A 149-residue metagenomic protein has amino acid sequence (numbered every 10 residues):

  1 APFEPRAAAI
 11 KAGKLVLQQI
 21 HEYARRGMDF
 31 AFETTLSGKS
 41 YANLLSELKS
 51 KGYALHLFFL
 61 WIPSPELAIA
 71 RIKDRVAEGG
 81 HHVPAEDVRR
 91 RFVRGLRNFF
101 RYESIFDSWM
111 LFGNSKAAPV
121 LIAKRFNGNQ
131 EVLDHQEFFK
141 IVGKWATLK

Functional and structural regions predicted by a protein language model:
A1-M28: Conserved substrate/cofactor phosphate-moiety recognition/catalytic segment in nucleotide-dependent phosphotransferases
A8, A12-V16, S37-S40, A68 (+4 more regions): Helical mechanochemical/support elements of P-loop NTPase systems and associated helical scaffolds
Y23, L48, Y102-E103: A generic structural signal for well-ordered alpha-helical segments
G27, K51-H56, I105-S108: Short glycine-/polar-rich loops that comprise or flank the Walker A/P-loop and associated switch/sensor motifs
F32-A42, I62: Acidic, metal-coordinating catalytic cores used for nucleic-acid/nucleotide bond scission and strand-transfer chemistry
N43-E47: A short acidic, amphipathic alpha-helical/loop segment
Y53-N98: A glycine- and Lys/Arg-enriched "phosphate-lid" helix/loop adjacent to the NTP-binding pocket of small-molecule kinases
Y102-K149: NTP-dependent small-molecule kinase module
